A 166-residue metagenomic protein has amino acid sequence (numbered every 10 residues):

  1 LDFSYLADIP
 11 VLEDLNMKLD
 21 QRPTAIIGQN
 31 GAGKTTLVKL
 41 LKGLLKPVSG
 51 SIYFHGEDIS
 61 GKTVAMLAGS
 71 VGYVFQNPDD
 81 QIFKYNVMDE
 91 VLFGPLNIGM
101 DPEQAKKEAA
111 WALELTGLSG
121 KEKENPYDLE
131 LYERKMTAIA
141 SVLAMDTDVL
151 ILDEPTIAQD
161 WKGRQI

Functional and structural regions predicted by a protein language model:
D2-D14, D20-Q21, G61-T63, P102: A short, flexible loop at the N-terminus of ABC-type nucleotide-binding domains that lies
I27-Q29: The feature captures the beta-strand-to-loop junction immediately N-terminal to the Walker
K42: Helix-to-loop junction immediately C-terminal to a conserved catalytic motif
G50-D58, L67: Conserved ABC transporter NBD signature motif
E103-K121: Conserved ABC ATPase "signature" region
N125-E133: Conserved ABC ATPase signature
L150-E154: Catalytic Walker B motif of ABC-type/P-loop ATPase nucleotide-binding domains
